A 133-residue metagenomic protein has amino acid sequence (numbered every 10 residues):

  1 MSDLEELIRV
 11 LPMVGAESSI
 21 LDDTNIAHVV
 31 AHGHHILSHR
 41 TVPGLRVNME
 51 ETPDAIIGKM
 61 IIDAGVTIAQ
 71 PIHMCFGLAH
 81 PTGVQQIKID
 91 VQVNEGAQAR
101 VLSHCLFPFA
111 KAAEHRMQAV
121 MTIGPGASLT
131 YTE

Functional and structural regions predicted by a protein language model:
M1-E133: Glycine-rich and polybasic anion-binding loops at the starts of cofactor/ligand-binding domains
